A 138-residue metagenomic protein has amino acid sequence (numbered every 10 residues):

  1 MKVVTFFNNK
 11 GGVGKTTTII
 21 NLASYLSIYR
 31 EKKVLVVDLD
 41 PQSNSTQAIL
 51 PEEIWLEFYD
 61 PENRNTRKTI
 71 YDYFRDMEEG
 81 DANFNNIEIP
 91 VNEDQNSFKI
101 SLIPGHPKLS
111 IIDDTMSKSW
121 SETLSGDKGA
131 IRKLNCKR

Functional and structural regions predicted by a protein language model:
M1-R138: P-loop NTP-binding core
